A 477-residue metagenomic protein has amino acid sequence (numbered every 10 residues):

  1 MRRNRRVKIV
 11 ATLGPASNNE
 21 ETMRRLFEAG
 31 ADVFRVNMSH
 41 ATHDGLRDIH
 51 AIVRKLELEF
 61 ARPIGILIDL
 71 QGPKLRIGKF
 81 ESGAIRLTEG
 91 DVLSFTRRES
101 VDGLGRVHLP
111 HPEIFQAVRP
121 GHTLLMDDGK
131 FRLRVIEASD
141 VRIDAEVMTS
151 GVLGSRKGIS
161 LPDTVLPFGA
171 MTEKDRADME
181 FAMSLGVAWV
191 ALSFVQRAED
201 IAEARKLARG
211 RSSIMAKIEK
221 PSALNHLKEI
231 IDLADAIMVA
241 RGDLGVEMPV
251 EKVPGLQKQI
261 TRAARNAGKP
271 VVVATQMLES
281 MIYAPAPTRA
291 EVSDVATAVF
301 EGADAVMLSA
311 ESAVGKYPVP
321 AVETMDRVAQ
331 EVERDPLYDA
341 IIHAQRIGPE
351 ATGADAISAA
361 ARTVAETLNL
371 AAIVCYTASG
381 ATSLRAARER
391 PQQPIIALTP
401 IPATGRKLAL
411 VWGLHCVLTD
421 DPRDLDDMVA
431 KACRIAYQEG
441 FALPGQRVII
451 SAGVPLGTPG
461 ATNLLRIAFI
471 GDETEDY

Functional and structural regions predicted by a protein language model:
M1-Y477: Non-catalytic helical/linker scaffolds that mediate oligomerization, partner binding, and domain coupling around large
